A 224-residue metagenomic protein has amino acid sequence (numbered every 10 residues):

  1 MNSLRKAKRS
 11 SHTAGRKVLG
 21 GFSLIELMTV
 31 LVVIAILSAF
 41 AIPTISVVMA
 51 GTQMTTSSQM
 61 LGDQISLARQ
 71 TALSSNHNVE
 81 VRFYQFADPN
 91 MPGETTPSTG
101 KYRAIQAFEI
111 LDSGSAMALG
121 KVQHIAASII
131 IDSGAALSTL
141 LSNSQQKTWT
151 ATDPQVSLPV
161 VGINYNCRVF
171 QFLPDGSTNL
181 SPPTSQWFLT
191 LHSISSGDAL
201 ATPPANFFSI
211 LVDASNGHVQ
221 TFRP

Functional and structural regions predicted by a protein language model:
N2-H12, L19-I25, F40-S66, Q70 (+2 more regions): N-terminal helix-rich module
V32-V33: Residues within membrane-spanning alpha-helices of integral membrane proteins, especially the hydrophobic core/packing
